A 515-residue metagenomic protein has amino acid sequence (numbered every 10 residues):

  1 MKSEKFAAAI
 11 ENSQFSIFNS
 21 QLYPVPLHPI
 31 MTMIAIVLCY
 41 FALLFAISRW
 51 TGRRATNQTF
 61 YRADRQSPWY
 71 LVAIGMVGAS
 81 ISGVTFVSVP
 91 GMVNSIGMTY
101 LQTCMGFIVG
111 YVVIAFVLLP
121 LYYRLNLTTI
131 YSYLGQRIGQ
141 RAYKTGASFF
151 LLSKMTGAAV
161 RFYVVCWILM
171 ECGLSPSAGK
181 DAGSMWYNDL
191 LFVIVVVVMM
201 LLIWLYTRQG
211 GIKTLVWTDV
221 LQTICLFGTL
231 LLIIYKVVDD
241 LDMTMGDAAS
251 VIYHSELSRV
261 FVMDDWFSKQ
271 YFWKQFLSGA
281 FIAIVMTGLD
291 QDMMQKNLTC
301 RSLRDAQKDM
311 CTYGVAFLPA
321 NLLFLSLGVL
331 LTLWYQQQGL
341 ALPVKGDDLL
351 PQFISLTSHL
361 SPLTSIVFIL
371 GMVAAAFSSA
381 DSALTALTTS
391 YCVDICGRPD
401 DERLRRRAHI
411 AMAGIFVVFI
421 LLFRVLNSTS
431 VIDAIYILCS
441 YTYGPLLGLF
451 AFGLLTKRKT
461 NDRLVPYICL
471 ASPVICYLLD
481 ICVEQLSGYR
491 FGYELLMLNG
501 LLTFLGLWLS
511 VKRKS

Functional and structural regions predicted by a protein language model:
M1-F6, I10-L27, S515: Short, basic, low-complexity termini and linkers enriched in Ser/Thr/Gly/Pro that act as targeting/leader peptides
P26-S515: Membrane-embedded helix-loop-helix hairpins and adjacent transmembrane boundary segments in multi-pass transporters
